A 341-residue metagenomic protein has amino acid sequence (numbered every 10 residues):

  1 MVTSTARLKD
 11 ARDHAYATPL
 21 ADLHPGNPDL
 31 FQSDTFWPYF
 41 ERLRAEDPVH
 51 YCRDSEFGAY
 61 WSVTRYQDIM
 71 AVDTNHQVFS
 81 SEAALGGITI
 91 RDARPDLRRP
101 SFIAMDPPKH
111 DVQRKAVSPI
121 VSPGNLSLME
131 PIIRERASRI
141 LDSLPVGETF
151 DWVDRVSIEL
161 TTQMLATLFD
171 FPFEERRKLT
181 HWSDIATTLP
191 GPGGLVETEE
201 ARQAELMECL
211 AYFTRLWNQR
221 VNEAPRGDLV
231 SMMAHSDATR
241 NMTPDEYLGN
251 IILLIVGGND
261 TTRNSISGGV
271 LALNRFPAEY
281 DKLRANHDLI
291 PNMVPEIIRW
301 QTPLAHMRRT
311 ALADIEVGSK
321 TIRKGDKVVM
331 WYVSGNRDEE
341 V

Functional and structural regions predicted by a protein language model:
M1-V341: Cytochrome P450
